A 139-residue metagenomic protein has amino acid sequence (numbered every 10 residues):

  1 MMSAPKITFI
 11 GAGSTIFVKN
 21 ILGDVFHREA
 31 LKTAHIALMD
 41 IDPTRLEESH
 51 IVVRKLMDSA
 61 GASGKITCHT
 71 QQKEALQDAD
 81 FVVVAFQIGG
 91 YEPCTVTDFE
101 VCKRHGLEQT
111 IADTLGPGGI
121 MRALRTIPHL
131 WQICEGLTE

Functional and structural regions predicted by a protein language model:
M2-V96, G106-E139: Metallocofactor- and cofactor-centric catalytic cores in central/energy metabolism, strongly enriched
V101-C102: Mixed-charge, low-complexity segments
